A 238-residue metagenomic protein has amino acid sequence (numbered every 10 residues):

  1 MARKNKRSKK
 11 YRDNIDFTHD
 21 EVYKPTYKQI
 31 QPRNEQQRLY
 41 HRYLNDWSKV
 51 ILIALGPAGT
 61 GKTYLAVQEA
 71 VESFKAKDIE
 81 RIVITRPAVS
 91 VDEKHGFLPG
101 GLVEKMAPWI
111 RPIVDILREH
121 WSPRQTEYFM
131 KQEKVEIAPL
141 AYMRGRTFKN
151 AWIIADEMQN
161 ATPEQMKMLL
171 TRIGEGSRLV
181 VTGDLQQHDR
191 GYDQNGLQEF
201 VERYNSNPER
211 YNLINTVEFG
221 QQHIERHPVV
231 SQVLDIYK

Functional and structural regions predicted by a protein language model:
A2-K4, I15-E35, L39-Y43, S48-A155 (+1 more regions): Conserved helicase motor core of SF1/SF2 NTP-dependent helicases
R7-R12: Long Lys/Arg-rich low-complexity intrinsically disordered regions in nucleic-acid-associated proteins
